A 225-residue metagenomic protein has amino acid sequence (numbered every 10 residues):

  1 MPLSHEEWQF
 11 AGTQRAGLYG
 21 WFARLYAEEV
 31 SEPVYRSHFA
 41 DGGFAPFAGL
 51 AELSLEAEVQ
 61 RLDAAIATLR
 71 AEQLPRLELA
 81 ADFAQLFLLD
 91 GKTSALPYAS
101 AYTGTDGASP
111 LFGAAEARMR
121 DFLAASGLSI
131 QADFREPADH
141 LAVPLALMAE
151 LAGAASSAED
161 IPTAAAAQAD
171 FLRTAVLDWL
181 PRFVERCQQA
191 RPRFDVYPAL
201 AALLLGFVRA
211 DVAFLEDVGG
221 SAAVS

Functional and structural regions predicted by a protein language model:
M1-S225: Surface/interface-facing alpha-helical segments and adjacent flexible terminal/loop regions used for partner/assembly
